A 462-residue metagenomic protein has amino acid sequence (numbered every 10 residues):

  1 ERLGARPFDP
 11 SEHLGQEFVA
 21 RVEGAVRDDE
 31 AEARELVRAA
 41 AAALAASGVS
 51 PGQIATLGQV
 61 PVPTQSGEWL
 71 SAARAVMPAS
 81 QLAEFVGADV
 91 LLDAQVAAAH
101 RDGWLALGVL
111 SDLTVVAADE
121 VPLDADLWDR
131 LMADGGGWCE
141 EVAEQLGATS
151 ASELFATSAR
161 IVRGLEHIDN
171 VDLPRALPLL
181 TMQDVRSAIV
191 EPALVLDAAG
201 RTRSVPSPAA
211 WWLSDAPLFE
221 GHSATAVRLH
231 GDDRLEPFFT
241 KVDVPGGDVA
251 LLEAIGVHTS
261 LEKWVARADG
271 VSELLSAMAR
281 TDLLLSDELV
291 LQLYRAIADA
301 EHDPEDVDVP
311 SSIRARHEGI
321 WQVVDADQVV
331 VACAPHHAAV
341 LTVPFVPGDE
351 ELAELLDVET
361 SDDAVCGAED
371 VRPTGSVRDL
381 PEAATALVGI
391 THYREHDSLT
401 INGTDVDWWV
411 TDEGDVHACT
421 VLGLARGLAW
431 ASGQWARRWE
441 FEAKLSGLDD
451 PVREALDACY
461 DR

Functional and structural regions predicted by a protein language model:
E1-R462: Charge-rich (often acidic), low-complexity intrinsically disordered regions concentrated in mid-to-C-terminal segments
